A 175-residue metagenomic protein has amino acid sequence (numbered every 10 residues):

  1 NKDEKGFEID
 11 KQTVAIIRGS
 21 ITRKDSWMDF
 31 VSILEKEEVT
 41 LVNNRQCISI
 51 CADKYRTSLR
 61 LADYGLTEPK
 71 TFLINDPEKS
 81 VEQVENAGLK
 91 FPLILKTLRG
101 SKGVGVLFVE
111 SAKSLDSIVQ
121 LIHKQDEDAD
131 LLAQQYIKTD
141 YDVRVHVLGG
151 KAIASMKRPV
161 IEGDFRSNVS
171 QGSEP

Functional and structural regions predicted by a protein language model:
N1-K70: Conserved N-proximal alpha/beta basic substrate-recognition cap immediately N-terminal to, or forming the N-lobe
F7-I9, N86-A87, L98-S101, K124-D126 (+1 more regions): Solvent-exposed alpha-helices and their adjacent loops that cap or buttress functional pockets in soluble metabolic
R18, I74, R158: Conserved residues at the C-terminal ends of beta-strands
Q46-I48, N75-K79, L98-K102, A112-S114 (+1 more regions): Short acidic/polar capping segments at secondary-structure boundaries
L59-A62, A87-L89, S111-K113, G149-K151: Short, hinge-like loop/turn segments at secondary-structure boundaries
T67-K90: Rossmann-like NAD(P)H-binding beta-loop-alpha module
K70, F91-L95, D130-Q134: A short linear hydrophobic-aromatic micro-motif
V104-P175: Phosphate-binding site of ATP-dependent enzymes
